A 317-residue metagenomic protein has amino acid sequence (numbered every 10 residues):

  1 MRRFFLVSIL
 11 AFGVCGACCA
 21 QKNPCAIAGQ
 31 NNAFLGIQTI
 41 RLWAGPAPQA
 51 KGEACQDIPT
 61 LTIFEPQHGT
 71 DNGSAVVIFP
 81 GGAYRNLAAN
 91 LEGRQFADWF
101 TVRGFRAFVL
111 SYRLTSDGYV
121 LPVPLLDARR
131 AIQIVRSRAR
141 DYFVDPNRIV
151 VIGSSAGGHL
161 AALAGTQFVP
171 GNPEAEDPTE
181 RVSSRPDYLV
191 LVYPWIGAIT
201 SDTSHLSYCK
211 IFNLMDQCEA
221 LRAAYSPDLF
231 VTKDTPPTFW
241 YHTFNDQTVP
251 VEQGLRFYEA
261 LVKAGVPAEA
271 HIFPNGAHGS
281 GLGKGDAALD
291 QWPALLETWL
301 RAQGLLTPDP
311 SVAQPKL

Functional and structural regions predicted by a protein language model:
N23-T70: N-terminal cap/lid segment of alpha/beta-hydrolase-fold proteins
G45, P178, D187, P194-F230 (+2 more regions): Mobile cap/lid helix-loop segments that gate and shape the active-site cleft of serine hydrolases
F64, Y241, V251, L255-L317: C-terminal catalytic histidine-bearing segment of alpha/beta-hydrolase fold enzymes
N72-G81: Short beta-strand element of the alpha/beta-hydrolase
A88-N90, R94-A97, V109-P146, D286-Q291: Catalytic nucleophile-loop/oxyanion-hole region of alpha/beta-hydrolase and closely related hydrolase-like folds
R130-S204, R222: Primarily recognizes the serine-hydrolase "nucleophile elbow" in alpha/beta-hydrolase and SGNH/GDSL folds
A198, N245-V249: Acidic catalytic loop of the alpha/beta-hydrolase fold
D234, W240-H242, D246: Short beta-strand/loop motif that positions the catalytic acidic residue of the alpha/beta-hydrolase fold
